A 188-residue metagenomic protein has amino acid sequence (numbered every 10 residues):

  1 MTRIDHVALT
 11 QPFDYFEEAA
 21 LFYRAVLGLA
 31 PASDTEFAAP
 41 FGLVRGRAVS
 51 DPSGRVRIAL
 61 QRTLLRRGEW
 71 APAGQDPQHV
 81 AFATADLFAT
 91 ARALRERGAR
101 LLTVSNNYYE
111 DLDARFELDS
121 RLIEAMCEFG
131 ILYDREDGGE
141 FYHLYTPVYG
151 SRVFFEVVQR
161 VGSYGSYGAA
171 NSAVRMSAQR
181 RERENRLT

Functional and structural regions predicted by a protein language model:
M1-A32, P40-T188: Glyoxalase I/VOC metalloenzyme domain signal
